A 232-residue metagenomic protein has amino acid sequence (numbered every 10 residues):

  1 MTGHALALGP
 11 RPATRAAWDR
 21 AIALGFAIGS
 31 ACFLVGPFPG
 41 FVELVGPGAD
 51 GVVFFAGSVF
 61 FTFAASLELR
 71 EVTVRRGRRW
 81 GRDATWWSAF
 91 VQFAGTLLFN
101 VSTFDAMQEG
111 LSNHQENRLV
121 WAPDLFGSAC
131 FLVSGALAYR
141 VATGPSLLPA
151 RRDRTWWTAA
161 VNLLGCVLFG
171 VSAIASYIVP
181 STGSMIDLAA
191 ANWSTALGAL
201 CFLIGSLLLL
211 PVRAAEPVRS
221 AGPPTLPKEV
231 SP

Functional and structural regions predicted by a protein language model:
G3-W18, F38-V45, L67-W86, D105-E116 (+3 more regions): Juxtamembrane membrane-water interface segments of multi-pass membrane proteins, especially cytoplasmic-side
R11-F63: The feature marks the first
G25, C32-F33, P39, V53 (+14 more regions): Hydrophobic residues within membrane-embedded alpha-helical segments of Major Facilitator Superfamily
V45-F60, G81-A89, N113-C130, R154 (+2 more regions): Transmembrane alpha-helix entry/boundary detector in multi-pass membrane proteins
V91, A160-V161, G165, T225-P232: Cytosolic juxtamembrane regulatory segments of multi-pass membrane proteins
